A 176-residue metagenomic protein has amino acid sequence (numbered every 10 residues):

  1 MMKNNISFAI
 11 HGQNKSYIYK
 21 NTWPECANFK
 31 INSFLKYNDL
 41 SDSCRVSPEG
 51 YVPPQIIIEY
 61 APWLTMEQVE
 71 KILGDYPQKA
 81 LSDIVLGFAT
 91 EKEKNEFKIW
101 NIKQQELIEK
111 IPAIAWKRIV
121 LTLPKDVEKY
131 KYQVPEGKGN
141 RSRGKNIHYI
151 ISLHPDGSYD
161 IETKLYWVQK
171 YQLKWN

Functional and structural regions predicted by a protein language model:
M1-Y17, N21: Asparagine-centered strand-capping/turn motif at beta-strand->loop junctions
M2, P48-V52, A113, R143: Solvent-exposed loop and beta-edge segments used for protein-protein assembly and interaction
S7, S16, S33, S41-S43 (+5 more regions): Generic serine detector
S16-T65: Tryptophan-paired
E67-N176: Beta-strand-rich cores of mature extracytoplasmic or soluble domains
